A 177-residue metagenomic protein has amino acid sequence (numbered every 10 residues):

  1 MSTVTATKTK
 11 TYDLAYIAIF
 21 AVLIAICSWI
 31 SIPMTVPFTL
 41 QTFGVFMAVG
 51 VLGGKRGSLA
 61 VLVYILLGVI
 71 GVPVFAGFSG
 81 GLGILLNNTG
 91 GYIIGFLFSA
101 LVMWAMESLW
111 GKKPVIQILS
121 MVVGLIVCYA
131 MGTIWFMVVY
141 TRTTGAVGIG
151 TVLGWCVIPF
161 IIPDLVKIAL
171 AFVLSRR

Functional and structural regions predicted by a protein language model:
M1-V4, I19, I26, L82-A130: Short helix-perturbing small/polar motifs within transmembrane alpha-helices
S2-S58, I70: Hydrophobic transmembrane alpha-helices
K8, I30-M34, K55, I70-V74 (+6 more regions): Membrane-interface elements of multi-pass transporters and channels
L14-I19, F43, M47, G57-V63 (+5 more regions): Hydrophobic alpha-helical transmembrane segments
L23, C27, S31, A48 (+11 more regions): Alpha-helical membrane-inserting segments
S28-L40, I65-S99: Interfacial aromatic-anchored transmembrane helix boundaries in multi-pass membrane proteins
K112-R177: Membrane-embedded alpha-helical hairpins and interfacial helices in multi-pass inner-membrane proteins
